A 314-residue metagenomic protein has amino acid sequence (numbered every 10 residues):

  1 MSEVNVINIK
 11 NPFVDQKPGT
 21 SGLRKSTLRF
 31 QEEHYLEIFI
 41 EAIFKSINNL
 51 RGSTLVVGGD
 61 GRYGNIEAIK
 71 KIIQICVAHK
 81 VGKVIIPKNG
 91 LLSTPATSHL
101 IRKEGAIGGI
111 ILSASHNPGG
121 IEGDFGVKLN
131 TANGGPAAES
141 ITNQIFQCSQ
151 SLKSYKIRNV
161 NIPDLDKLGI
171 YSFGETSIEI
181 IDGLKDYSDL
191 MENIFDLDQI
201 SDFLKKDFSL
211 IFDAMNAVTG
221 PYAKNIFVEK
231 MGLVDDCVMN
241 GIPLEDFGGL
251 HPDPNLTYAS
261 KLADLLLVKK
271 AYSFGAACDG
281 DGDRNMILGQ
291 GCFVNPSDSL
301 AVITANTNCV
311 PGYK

Functional and structural regions predicted by a protein language model:
E3-N48: N-terminal glycine-rich anion-binding loop in soluble enzyme alpha/beta folds
V4-P12, S26, H34, I121-K269: Gly/Ser/Thr-enriched, mixed-charge loops and adjacent short helices that form phosphate/oxyanion-binding elements
L23-K25, F30, R62, S115-N117 (+4 more regions): Short, glycine-/Ser/Thr-/acidic-enriched flexible segments
Q31-F44, G64, S93, E179-L190 (+3 more regions): Phosphate/oxyanion-binding active-site loops and adjacent basic polyanion-contact surfaces
I40-L55, L197-K206: Glycine-rich phosphate/diphosphate-binding loops that line cofactor/substrate pockets in enzymes
K45, V56-G123, N225-I287: N-terminal small/polar loop signature for handling phosphorylated ligands or for N-terminal nucleophile
G52-D60, S209-F212, K314: Short glycine-rich phosphate-binding loop at a beta-alpha junction
G119-G120, V127-G135, Q147, K153-S154 (+1 more regions): Replace "Mg2+/Mn2+-dependent" with "divalent metal-dependent
